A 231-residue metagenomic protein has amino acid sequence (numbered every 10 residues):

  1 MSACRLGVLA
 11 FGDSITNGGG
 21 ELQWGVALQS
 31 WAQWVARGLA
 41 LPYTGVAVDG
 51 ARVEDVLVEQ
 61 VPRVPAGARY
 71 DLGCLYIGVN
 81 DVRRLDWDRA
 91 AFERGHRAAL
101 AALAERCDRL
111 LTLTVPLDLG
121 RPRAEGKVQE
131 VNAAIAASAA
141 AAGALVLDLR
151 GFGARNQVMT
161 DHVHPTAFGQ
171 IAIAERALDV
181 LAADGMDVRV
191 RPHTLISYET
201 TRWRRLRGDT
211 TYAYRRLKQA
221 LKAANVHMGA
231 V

Functional and structural regions predicted by a protein language model:
M1-A47, V61-R69: Serine-esterase "nucleophile elbow" of acetyl-processing enzymes
A3, W34, E59-V231: Alpha-helical cap/lid subdomain in secreted, periplasmic, or secretory-pathway luminal O-acyl-processing enzymes
L9-S14, G38-L41, V56, L75-V79 (+1 more regions): Generic detector of short, locally flexible boundary/turn motifs and exposed helical patches
I15, V46-A51, I77-V82: Cell-envelope and extracellular/periplasmic
T16-G18, L22, E54, V82 (+1 more regions): Short, electropositive, low-hydrophobicity segments enriched in small/polar residues
A51-Q60: Structural motif
